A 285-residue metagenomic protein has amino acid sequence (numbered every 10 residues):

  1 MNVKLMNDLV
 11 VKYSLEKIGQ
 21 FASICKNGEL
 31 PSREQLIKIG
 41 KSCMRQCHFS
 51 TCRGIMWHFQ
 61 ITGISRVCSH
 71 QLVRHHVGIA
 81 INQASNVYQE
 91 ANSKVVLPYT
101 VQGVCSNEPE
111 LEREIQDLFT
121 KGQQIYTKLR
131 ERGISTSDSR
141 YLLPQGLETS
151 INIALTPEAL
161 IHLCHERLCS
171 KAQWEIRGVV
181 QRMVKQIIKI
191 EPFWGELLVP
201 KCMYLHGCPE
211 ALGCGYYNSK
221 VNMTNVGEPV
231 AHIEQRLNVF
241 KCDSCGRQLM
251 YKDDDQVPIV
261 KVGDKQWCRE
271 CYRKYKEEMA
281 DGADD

Functional and structural regions predicted by a protein language model:
M1-R236, D284: Family-specific signature for flavin-dependent thymidylate synthase
L237-K241, D264: Short metal-coordination and nucleic-acid-contact micro-motifs, chiefly zinc-binding Cys/His arrays
C242-C245, C268: Short cysteine-rich clusters marking metal-coordination/redox-active sites
M250, C268-R269: Zinc-coordinating Cys/His ligand positions in small cysteine/histidine-rich zinc-finger domains
Y251-K252, E277: Short, non-ligating residues that shape and space the ligands of small metal-coordination modules and catalytic
D253-K265: Short linker/helix segments within small regulatory modules
R269-D285: Short metal-binding segments enriched for Cys and/or His
